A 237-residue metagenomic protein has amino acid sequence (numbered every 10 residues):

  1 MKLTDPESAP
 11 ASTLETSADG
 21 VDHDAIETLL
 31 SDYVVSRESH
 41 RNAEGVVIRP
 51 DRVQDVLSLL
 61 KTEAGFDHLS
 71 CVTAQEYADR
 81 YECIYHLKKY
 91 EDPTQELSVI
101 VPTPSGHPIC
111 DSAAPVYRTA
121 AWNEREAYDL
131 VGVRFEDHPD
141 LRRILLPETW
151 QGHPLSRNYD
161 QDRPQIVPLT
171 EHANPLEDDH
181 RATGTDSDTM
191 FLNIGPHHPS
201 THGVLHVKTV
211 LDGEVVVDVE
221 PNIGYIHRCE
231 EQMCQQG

Functional and structural regions predicted by a protein language model:
M1-V215: Terminal low-complexity/charged segments
G203-G237: Function-dense linear segments that define catalytic or interfacial modules in macromolecule-processing proteins
